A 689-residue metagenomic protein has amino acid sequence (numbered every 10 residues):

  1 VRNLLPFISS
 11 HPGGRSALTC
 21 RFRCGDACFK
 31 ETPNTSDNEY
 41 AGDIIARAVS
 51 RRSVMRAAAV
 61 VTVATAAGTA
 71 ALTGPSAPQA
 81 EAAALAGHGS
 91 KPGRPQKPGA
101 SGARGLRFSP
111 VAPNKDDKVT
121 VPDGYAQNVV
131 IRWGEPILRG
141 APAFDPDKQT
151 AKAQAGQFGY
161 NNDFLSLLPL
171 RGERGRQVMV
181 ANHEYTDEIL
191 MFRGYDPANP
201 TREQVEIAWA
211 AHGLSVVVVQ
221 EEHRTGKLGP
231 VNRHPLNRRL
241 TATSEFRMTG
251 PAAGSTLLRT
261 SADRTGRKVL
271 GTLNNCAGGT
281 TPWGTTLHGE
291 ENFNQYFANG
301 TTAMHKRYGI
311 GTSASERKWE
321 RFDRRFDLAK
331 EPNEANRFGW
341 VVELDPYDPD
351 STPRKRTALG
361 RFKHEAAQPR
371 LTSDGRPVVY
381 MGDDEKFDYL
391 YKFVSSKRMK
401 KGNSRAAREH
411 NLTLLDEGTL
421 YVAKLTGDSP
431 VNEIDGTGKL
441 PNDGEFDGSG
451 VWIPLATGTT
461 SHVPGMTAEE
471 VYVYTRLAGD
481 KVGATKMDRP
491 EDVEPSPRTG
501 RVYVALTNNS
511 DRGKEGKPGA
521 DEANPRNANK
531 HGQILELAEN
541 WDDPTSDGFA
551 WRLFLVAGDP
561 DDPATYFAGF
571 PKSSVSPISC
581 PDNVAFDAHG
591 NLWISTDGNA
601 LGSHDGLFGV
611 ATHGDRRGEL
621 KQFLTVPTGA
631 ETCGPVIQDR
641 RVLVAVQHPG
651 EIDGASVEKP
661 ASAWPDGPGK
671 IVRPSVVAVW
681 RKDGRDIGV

Functional and structural regions predicted by a protein language model:
V1-V49: N-terminal secretory signal peptides
R47, S53-S76: N-terminal export signals
A103-P282, L287-N294, M304, I310-D345 (+8 more regions): Long, well-ordered hydrophobic secondary-structure segments characteristic of membrane-embedded and membrane-proximal
D116-R132, G140-A153, R224-G266, L344-R361 (+4 more regions): Blade-edge beta-strand/turn elements of extracellular beta-propeller and related beta-sheet repeat scaffolds
E135, V342-E343, K386-D480: Extended catalytic-interface subdomain
A153-L167, R264-A277, K481-D492, F570-A585 (+1 more regions): Signature of short aromatic-glycine-proline-rich micro-motifs recurring in repeat-based ectodomains
H212-V219, R337-P346, F393-V394, K530-N540 (+2 more regions): Beta-propeller blade signature
D639-V689: Blade-level signature of beta-propeller repeat domains, shared across WD40, Kelch, NHL, RCC1 and BNR/Asp-box propellers
